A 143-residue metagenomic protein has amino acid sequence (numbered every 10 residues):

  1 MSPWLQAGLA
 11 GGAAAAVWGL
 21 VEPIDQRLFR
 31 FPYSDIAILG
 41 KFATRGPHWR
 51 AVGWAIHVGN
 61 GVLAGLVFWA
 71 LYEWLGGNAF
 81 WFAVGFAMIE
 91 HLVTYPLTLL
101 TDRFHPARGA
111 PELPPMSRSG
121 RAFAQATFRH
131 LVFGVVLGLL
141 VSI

Functional and structural regions predicted by a protein language model:
M1-I143: Juxtamembrane/disordered regions of integral membrane proteins
